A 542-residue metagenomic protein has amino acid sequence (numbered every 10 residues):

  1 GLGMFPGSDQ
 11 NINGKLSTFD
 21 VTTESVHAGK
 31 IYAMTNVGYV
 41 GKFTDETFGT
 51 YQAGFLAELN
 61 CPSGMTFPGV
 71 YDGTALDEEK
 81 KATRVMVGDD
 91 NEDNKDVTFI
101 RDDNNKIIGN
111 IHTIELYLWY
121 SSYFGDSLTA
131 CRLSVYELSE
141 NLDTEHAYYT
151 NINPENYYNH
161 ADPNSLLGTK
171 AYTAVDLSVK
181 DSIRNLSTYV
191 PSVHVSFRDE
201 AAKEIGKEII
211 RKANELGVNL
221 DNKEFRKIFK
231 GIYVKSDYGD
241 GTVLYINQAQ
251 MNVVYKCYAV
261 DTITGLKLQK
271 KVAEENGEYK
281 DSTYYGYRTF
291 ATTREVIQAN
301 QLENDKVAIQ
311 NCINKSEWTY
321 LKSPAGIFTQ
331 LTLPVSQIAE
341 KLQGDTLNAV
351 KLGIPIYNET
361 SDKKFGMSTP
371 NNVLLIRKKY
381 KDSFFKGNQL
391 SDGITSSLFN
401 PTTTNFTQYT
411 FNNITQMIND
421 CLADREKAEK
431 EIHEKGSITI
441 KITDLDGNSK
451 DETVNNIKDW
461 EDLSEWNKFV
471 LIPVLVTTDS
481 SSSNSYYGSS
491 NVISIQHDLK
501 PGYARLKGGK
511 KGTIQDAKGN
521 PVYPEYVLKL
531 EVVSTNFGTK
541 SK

Functional and structural regions predicted by a protein language model:
G1-K542: Secreted, disulfide-rich extracellular signaling modules
